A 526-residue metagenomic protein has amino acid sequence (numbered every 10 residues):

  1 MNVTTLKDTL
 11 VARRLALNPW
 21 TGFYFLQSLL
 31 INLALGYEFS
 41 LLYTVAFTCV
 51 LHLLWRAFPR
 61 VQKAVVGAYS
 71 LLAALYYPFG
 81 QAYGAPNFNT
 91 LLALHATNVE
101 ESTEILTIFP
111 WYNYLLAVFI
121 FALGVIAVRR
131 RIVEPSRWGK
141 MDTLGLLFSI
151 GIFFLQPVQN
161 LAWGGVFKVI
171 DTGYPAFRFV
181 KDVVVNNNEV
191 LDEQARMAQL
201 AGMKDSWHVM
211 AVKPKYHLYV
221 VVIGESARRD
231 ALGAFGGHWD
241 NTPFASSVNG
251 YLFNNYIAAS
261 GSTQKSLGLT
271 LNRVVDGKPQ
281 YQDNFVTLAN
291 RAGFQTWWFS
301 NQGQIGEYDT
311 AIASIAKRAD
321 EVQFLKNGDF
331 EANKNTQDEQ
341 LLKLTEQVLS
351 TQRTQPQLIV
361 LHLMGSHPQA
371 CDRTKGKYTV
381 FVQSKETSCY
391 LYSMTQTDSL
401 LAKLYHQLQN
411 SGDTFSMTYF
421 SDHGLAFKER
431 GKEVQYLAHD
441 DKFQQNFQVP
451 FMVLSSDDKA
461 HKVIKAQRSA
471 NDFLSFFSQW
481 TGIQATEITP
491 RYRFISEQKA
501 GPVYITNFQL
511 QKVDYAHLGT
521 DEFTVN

Functional and structural regions predicted by a protein language model:
M1-G173: Transmembrane and membrane-interface helices of multi-pass, inner-membrane envelope-modifying transferases
N2-F23, R56-R60, R130, T287 (+5 more regions): Membrane-interface soluble catalytic domains
A34-L35, N272-V275, A332, K385-M394 (+4 more regions): Active-site rim elements
T48, F177, K204-H208, K343-S350 (+2 more regions): A long, amphipathic alpha-helix that forms part of the scaffold/cap immediately adjacent to metal-dependent active
V158-V222, S226-Y378, N446-Q448, A470 (+1 more regions): Active-site-proximal alpha/beta segments of enzymes that process anionic O-linked groups
W239-D240, D413-T414, F420-S456: Histidine-centered active-site microenvironments of extracellular/periplasmic hydrolases and transferases
T263, K375-S384, A426-E429, V434-Y436 (+1 more regions): Flexible internal linker/loop segments at domain or repeat junctions
W298-S300, L358-G365, L391, S416-S421 (+1 more regions): Short beta-strand segments
